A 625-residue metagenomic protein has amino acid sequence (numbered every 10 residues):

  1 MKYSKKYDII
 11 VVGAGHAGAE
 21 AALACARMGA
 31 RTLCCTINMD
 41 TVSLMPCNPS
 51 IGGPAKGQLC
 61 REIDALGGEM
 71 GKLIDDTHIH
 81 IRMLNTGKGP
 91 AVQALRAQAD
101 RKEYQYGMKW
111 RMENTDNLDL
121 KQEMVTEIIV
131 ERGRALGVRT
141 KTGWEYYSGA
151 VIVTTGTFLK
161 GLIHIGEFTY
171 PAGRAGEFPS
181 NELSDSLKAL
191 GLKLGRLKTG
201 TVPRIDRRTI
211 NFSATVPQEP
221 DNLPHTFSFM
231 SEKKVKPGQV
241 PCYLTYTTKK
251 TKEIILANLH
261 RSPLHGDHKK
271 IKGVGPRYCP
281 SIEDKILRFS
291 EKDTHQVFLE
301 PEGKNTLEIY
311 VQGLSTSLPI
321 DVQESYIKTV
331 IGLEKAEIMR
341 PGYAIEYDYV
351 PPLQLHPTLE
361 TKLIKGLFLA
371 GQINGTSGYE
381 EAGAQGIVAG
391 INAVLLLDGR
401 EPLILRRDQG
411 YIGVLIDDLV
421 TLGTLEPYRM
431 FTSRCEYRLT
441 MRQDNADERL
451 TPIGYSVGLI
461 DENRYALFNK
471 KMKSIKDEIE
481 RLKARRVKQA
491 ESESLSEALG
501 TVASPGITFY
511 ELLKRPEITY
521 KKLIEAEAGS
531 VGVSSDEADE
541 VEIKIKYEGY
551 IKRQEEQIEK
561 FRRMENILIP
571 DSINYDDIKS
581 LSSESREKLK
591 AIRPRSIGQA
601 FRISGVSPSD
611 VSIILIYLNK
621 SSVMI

Functional and structural regions predicted by a protein language model:
Y3-A17: Beta1/beta-strand and adjacent pyrophosphate-binding region of the FAD-binding site in flavoprotein oxidoreductases
K5-K6, L23-E127, T142, T154-P171 (+4 more regions): Conserved N-terminal/central alpha/beta ligand/cofactor-binding core
V12, E145-G156: Short hydrophobic core segments
N38, D185-E324, I412, T421-P505 (+1 more regions): An anion/pyrophosphate-binding glycine-rich loop and adjacent beta-alpha core in soluble alpha-beta enzymes
I129-E145: Conserved beta-strand-loop-beta-strand element in the redox core of flavoprotein oxidoreductases
Y310-T376, I404-D417, S534-K588, R593: A glycine-rich dinucleotide-binding beta-alpha-beta segment and adjacent secondary-structure elements that constitute
A382-L403: Internal hydrophobic alpha-helix adjacent to the cofactor/substrate pocket in enzyme cavities
R434, T440, A446, T451-D610 (+1 more regions): Extended, charge-enriched "interface" segments that sit outside catalytic cores
